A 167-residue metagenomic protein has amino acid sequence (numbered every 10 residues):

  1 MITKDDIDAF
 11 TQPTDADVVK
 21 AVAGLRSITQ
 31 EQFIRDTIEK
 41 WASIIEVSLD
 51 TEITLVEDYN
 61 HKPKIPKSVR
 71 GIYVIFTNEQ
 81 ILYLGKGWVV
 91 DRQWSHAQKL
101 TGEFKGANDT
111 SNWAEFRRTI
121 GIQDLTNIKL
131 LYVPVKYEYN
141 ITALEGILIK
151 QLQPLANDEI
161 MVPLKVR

Functional and structural regions predicted by a protein language model:
M1-L82, K86-R167: Boundary/linker segments flanking structured domains
